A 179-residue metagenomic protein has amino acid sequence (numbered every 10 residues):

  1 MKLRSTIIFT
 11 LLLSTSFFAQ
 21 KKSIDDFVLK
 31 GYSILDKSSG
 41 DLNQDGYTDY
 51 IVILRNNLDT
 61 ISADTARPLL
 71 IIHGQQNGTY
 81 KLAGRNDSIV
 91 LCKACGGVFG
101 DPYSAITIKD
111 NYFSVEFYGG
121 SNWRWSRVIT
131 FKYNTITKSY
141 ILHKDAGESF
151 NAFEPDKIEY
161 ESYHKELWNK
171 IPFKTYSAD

Functional and structural regions predicted by a protein language model:
M1-S23: Bacterial Sec-dependent N-terminal signal peptides
Q20-Y32, N77-G100: Blade-edge motifs of beta-propeller repeat domains
K22-I24, T107-D179: Acidic, small-residue rich beta-repeat scaffolds with periodic aromatic anchors
F27-V28, L58-T65, G119-N122: Short consensus segments that form the blades of beta-propeller domains, in both extracellular/periplasmic
S33-L42, D101-D110: Beta-propeller blade termini
L42-L54, T107-F117: Acidic/hydrophobic-patterned starts of short beta strands in beta-sheet-rich repeat architectures
I61-N86, F131-Y133: Beta-propeller blade repeat segments, especially FG-GAP/WD-type strand-to-loop junctions in 6- to 7-bladed propeller
A66-R67, D101, W123-V128: Short, surface-exposed coil-to-beta transition loops
